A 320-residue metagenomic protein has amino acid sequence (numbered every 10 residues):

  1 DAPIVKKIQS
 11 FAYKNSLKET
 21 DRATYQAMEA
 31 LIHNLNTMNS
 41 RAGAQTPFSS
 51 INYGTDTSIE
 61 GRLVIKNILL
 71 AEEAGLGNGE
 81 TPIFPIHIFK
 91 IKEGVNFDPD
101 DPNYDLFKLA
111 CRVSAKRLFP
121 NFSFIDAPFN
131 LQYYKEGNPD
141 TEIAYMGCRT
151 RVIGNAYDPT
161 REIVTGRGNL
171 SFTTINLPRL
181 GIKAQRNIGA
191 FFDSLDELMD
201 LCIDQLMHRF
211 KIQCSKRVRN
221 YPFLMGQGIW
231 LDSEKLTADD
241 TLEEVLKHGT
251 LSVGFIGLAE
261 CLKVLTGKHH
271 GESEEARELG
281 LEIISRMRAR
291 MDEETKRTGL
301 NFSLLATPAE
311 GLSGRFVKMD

Functional and structural regions predicted by a protein language model:
D1-K247, K268-H269, S273-D320: Conserved catalytic cores of very large enzyme subunits
L251-V264, S285: Contiguous, well-ordered alpha-helical segments that form the cores/surfaces of helical PPI scaffolds
